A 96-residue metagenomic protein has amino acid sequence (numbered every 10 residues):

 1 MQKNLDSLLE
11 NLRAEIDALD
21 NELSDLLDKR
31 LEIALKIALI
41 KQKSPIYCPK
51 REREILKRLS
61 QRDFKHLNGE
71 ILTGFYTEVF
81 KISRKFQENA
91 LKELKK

Functional and structural regions predicted by a protein language model:
M1-K96: Domain-level signature for soluble enzymes in the chorismate/prephenate branch of the shikimate pathway
